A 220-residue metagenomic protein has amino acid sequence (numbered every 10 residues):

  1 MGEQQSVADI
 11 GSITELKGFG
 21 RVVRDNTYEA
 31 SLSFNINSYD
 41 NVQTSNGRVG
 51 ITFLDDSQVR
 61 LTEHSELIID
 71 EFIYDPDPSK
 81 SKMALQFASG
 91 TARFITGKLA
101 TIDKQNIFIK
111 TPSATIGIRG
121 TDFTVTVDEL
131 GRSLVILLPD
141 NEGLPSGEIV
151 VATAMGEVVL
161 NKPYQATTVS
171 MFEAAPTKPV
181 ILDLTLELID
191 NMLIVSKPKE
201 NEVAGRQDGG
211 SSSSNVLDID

Functional and structural regions predicted by a protein language model:
M1-A8, Y28-S31, S45, P78-K82 (+2 more regions): C-terminal interaction modules
G2-R21: Short N-terminal segments immediately surrounding and downstream of signal-peptide cleavage
G18-F19, G47-V49, E66, T121-F123: Generic short beta-strand segments
R21-V23, T52, V150-A152: A generic structural motif
V23-Y39, Q43-R48: N-terminal post-signal-peptidase region of extra-cytosolic proteins
V42-I51, R60-I109, A114, P139-D140 (+1 more regions): Short, small-residue-rich packing micro-motifs
